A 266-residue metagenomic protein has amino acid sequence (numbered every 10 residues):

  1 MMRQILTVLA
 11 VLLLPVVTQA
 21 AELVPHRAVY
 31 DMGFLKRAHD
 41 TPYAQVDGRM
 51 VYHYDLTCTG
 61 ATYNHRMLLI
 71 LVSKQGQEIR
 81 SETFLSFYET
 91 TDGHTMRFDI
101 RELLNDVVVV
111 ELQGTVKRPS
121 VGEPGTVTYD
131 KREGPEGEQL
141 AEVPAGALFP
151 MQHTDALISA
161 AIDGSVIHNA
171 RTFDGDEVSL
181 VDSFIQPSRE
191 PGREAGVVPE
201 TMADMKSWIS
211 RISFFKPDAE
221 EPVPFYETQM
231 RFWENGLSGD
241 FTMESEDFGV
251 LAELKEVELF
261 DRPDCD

Functional and structural regions predicted by a protein language model:
M1-I5: Positively charged n-region of N-terminal signal peptides that target proteins for export
A10-Q19: Hydrophobic h-region of N-terminal signal peptides that target proteins for export in Gram-negative bacteria
Q19-E78: N-terminal cleavable signal peptides for secretion/export
A21-P25, H53-T62, Y88-H94, T201-A203 (+1 more regions): A short, structured loop/turn motif at beta-sheet edges
A28-Y30, G48-M50, Y63-H65, T83-L85 (+3 more regions): Hydrophobic residues positioned within well-ordered beta-strands of beta-sheet architectures
H65-S120: Hydrophobic/aromatic-rich structural module bridging two neighboring secondary-structure elements via a short loop
D99-D266: Mature, soluble, non-transmembrane domains
